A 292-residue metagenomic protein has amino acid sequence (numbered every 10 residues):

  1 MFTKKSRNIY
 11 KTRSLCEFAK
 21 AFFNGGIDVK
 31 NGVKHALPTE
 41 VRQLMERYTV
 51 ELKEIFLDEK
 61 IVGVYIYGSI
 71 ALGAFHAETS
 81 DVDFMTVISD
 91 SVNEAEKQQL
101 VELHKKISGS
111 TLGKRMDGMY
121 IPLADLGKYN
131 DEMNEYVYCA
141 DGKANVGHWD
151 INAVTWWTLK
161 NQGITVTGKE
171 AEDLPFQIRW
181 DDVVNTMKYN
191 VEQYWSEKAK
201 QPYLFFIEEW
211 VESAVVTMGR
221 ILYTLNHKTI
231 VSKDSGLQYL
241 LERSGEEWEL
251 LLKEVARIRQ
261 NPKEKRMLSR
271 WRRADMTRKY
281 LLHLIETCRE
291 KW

Functional and structural regions predicted by a protein language model:
K5, T12-C16, K20-A21: N-terminal amphipathic/hydrophobic targeting modules at extreme N-termini, encompassing cleavable Sec/SRP-type signal
D28-V64, A95-E96, W292: Helical scaffold of the NTase/Pol beta-like nucleotidyltransferase catalytic core
K30-H35, T86, P262-M267: Glycine- and acidic
N31-K34, K97, E102-E208, E212-V215 (+1 more regions): Conserved NTP/Mg2+-binding pocket subregion across the NTase superfamily
I66-H104, R115-P122: Catalytic metal-binding acidic patch
T158-W292: Conserved nucleotidyltransferase catalytic core and NTase-mimicking acidic/glycine-rich helix/loop elements in nucleic
